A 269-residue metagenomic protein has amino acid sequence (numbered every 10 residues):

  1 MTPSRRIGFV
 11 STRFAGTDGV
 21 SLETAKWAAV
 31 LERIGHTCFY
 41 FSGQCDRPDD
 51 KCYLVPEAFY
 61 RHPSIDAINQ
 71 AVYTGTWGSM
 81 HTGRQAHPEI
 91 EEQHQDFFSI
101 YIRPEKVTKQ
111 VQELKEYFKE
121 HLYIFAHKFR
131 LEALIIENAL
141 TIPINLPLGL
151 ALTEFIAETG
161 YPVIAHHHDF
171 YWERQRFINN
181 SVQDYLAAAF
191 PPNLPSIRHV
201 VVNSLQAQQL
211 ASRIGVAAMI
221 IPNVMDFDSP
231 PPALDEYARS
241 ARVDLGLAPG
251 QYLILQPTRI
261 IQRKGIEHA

Functional and structural regions predicted by a protein language model:
M1-A269: Catalytic cores of nucleotide-sugar-dependent glycosyltransferases that transfer UDP/GDP/TDP-activated
